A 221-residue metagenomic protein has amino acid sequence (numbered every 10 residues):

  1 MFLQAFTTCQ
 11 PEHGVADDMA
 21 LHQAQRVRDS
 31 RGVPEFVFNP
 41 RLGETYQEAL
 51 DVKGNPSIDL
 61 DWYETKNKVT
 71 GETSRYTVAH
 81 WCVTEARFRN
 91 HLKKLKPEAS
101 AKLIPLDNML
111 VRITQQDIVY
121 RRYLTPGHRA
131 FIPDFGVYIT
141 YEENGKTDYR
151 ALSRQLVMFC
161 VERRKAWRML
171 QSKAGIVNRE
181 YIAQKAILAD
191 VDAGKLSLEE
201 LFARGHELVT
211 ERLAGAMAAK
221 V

Functional and structural regions predicted by a protein language model:
F2-A5: A structural signal for short, well-ordered beta-strand segments and their strand-loop junctions that often border
T7-V221: Flexible, low-complexity linker and terminal segments
